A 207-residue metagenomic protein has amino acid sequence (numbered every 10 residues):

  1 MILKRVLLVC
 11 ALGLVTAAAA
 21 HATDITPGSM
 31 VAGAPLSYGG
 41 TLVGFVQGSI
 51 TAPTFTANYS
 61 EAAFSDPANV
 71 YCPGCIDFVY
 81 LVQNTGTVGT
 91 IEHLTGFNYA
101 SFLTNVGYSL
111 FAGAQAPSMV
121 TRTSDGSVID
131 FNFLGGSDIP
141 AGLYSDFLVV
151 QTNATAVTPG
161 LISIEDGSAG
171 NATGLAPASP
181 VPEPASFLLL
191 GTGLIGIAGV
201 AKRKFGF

Functional and structural regions predicted by a protein language model:
M1-I25, N171-I195: Short, threonine-centered small-residue motifs that mark membrane-proximal processing/anchoring sites and TM-junction
L7-L8, D125, F205-G206: Sequence-pattern detector for short linear motifs and compositional/periodic biases rather than a specific fold
C10, C72-C75, F207: Generic recognition of cysteine residues
T23-S179: Extracellular or exported targeting regions of proteins
A198-F207: C-terminal membrane-anchoring or membrane-association module
